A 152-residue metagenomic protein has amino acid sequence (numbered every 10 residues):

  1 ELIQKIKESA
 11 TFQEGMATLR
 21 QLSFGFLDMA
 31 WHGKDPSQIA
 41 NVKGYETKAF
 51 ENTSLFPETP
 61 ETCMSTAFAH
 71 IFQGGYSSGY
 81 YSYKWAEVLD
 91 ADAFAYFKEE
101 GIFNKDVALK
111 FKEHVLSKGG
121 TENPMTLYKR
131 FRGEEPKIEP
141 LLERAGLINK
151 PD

Functional and structural regions predicted by a protein language model:
E1-D152: Cation-handling catalytic/transport regions enriched in His/Asp/Glu
